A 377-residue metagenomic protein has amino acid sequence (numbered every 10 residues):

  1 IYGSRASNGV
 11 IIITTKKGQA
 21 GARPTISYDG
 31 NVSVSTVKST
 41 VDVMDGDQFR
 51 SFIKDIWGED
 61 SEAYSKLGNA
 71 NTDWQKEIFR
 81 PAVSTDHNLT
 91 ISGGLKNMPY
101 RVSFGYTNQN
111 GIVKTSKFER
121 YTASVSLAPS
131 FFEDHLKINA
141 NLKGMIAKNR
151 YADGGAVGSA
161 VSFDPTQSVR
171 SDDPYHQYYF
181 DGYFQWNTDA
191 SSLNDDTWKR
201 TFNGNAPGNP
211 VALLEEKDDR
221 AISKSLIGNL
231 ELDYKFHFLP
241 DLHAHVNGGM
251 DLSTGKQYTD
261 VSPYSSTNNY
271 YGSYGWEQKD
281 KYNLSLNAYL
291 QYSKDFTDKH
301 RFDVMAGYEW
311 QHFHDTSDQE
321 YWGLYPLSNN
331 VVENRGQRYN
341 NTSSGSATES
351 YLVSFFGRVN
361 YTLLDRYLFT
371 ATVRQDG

Functional and structural regions predicted by a protein language model:
I1-S27, S84-D86, G105-N110: A beta-strand signature from Gram-negative outer-membrane beta-barrel systems, especially the internal plug domain
G3-S7, R80, S116-E119, G154: Short, glycine-/polar-rich solvent-exposed loops and beta-turns at beta-strand/coil boundaries
I11, L89, V125, G228-L232 (+5 more regions): Membrane-embedded beta-strands of outer-membrane beta-barrel proteins, especially the hydrophobic/small aromatic
T15, G93-L95, V125, P129-F131 (+3 more regions): Residue-level signature of outer-membrane beta-barrel architecture
A20-N71, I112-V113, T122, S126-I227 (+1 more regions): Surface-exposed loop/interface segments of Gram-negative outer-membrane beta-barrel transport/assembly proteins
G30, F104-N108, F369-G377: Transmembrane beta-strand segments that form the barrel wall of outer-membrane beta-barrel proteins
S39-D42, E77-P81, I91-L95: Outer-membrane beta-barrel initiation region
N97-Y100, D134-I138, P240-L242, H300 (+1 more regions): Repeated loop/turn-to-beta-strand initiation elements of outer-membrane beta-barrel proteins
